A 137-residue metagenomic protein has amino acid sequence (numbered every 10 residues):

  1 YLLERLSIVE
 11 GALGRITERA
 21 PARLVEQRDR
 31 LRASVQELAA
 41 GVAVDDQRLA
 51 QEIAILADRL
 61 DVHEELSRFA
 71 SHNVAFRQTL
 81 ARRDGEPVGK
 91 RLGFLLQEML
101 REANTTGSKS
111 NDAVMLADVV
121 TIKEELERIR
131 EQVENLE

Functional and structural regions predicted by a protein language model:
Y1-E137: N-terminal intrinsically disordered, cationic/polar leader segments that include organellar targeting peptides
